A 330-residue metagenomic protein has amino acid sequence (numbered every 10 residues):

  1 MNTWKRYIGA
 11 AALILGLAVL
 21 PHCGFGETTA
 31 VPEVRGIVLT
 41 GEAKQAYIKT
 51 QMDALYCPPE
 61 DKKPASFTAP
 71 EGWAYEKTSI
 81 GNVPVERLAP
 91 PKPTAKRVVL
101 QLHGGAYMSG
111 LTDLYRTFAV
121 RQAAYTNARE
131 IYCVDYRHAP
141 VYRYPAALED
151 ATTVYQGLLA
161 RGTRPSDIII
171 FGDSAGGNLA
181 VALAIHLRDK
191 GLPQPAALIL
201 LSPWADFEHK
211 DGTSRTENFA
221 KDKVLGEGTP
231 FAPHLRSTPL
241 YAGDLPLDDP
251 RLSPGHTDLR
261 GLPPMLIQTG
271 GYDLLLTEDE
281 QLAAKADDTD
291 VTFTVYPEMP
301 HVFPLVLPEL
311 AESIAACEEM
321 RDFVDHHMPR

Functional and structural regions predicted by a protein language model:
M1-A11: N-terminal Sec-pathway targeting helices
A11-V19: Bacterial N-terminal signal peptides
V19-T29: Bacterial Sec-dependent signal peptides at the C-terminal "C-region" and cleavage site
A30-Q51, L55, K62-R330: Alpha/beta-hydrolase superfamily serine-hydrolase fold, recognizing
